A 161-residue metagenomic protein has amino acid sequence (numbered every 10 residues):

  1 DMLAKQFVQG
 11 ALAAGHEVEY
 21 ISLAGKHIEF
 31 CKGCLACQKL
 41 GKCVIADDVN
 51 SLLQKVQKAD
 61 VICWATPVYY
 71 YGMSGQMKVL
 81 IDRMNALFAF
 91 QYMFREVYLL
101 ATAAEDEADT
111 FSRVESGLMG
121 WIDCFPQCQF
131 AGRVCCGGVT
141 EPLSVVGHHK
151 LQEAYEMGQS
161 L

Functional and structural regions predicted by a protein language model:
D1-L87, V146-L161: N-terminal beta1-alpha1-beta2 submodule of the flavodoxin-like/Rossmannoid cofactor-binding fold
E17-E19, E29, E96, E105-E107 (+3 more regions): Glutamate identity and glutamate-enriched acidic tracts
L23, T102, C136: Active-site donor-binding loop signature of nucleotide-sugar glycosyltransferases
K26-E29, Q54-D60, Y92-Y98, F130-V134: Short amphipathic alpha-helical segments, especially helix-boundary/capping motifs
V68-Y71, A104-A108, V139-P142: Short histidine/acidic/glycine/proline-rich micro-motifs that form metal- and phosphate-coordinating active-site loops
G75-Q76, F88-R133: Short, glycine-/small-residue-rich phosphate/pyrophosphate-handling segment
D123, Q129, R133-L161: C-terminal and late-domain segments of enzyme folds
